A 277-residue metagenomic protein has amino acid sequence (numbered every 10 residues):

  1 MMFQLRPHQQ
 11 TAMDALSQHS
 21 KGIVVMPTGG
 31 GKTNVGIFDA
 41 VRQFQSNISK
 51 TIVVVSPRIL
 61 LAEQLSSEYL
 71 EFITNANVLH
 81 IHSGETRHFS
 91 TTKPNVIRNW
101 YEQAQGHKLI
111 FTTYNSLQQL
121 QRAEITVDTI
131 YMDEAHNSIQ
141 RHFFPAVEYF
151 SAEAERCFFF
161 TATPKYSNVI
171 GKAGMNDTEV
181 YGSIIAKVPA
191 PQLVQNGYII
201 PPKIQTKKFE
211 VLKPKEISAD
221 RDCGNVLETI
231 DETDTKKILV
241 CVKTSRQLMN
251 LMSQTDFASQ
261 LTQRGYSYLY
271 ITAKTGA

Functional and structural regions predicted by a protein language model:
M1-V25: Conserved pre-motif I regulatory segment
H19-A40: Walker A/P-loop
T51-E63, E228-A258, Y268: Conserved strand-helix element at the start of the C-terminal RecA-like helicase core
L60-T91, A258-L261: Conserved helix-turn-beta segment of the N-terminal RecA-like "Helicase ATP-binding" lobe in SF1/SF2 helicases
H88-Q103, G265-A277: Conserved helicase ATPase core of P-loop NTP-dependent helicases/translocases
R98-A146: Conserved RecA-like ASCE ATPase "motif II neighborhood" in helicase/translocase motors
H136-I199: Post-DEXD/H (motif II) to motif III coupling segment of the RecA-like Helicase ATP-binding lobe
G182-R246: Conserved interdomain linker/interface between the two RecA-like ATPase lobes of SF2 helicase motors
